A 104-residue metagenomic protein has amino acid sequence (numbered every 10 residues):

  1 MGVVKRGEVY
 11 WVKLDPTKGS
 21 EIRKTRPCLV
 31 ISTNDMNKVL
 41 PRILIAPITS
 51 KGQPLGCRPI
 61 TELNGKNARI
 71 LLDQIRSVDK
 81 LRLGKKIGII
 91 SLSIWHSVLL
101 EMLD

Functional and structural regions predicted by a protein language model:
M1-D104: Conserved functional hotspots at enzyme active or ligand-binding sites that engage polyanionic ligands
